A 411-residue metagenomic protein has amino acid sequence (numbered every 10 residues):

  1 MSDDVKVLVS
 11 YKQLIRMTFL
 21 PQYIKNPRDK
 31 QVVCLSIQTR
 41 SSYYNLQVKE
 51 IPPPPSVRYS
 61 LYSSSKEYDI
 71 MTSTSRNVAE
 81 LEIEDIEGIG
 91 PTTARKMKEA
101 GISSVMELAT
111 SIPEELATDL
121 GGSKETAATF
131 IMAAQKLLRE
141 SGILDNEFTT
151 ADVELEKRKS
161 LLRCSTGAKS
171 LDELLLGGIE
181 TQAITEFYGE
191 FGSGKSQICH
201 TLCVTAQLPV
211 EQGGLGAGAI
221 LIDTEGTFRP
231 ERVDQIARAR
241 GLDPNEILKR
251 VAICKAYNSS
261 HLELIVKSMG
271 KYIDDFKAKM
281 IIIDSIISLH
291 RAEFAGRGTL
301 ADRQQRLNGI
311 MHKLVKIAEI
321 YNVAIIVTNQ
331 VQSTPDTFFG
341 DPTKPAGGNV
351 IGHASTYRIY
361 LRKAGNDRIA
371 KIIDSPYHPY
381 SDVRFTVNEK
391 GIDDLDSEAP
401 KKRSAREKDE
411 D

Functional and structural regions predicted by a protein language model:
S2-S10, L14, I37-R40, N45 (+1 more regions): Long, low-complexity intrinsically disordered regulatory regions enriched in P/S/T/G and acidic residues that serve as
T72-E87, R95, T110-A117: Extended, structured, electrostatic nucleic-acid-contact surfaces
G90, L108, S123-K124: Small-residue hinge/turn detector
K96, E115, D119, F130-A133 (+1 more regions): The Walker A/P-loop phosphate-binding site
S165-A168, D172, T181, S196 (+6 more regions): Amphipathic alpha-helical transducer elements in NTP-driven molecular machines
G214-T299, K313: Conserved inter-motif catalytic segment of the P-loop NTP-binding fold
Q304-N308, H312-D411: Phosphate-binding/switch region of NTP-binding enzymes
